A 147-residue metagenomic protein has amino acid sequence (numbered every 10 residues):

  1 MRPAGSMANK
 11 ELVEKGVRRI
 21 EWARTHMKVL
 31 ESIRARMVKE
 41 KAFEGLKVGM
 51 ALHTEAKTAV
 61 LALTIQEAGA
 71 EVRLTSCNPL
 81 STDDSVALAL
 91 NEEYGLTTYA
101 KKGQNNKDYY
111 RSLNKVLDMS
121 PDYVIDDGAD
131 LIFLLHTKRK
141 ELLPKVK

Functional and structural regions predicted by a protein language model:
R2-K147: Metallocofactor- and cofactor-centric catalytic cores in central/energy metabolism, strongly enriched
